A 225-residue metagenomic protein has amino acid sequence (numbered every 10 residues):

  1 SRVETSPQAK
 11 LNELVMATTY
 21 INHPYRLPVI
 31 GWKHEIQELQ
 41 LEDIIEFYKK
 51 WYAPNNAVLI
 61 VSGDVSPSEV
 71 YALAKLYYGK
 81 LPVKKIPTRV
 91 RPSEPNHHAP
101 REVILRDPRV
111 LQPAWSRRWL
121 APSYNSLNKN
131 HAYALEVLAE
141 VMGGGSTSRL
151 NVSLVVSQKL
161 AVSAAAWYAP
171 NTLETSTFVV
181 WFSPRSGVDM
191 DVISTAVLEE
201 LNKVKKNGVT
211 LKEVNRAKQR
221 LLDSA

Functional and structural regions predicted by a protein language model:
S1-L11, T19-P24, E35-N56, S66-E69 (+2 more regions): Active-site-adjacent, His/Asp/Glu-enriched structural segments that form or flank metal-binding and acid/base networks
T5-A9, S126-Y133: Structural motif
P7-H34, N56-S62, P113-Y124, V152-A225: M16 family metallopeptidases and their MPP-like homologs
I21, V29, V58-N125, Q219 (+1 more regions): An aromatic/glycine/proline-enriched structural segment found at the starts of mature extracellular/organellar domains
I45-K49, E102-R106, A164-P170: Short beta-strand/turn micro-motifs at beta-sheet edges
V65-E69, G145, V188: A generic structural signal for alpha-helix starts
Y78, M142-S146, L198-K205: Short amphipathic alpha-helical signal-transduction/dimerization elements
R117, N128-M142, S148-V152: Active/ligand-binding-proximal structured segments within catalytic/core domains that scaffold catalytic residues
